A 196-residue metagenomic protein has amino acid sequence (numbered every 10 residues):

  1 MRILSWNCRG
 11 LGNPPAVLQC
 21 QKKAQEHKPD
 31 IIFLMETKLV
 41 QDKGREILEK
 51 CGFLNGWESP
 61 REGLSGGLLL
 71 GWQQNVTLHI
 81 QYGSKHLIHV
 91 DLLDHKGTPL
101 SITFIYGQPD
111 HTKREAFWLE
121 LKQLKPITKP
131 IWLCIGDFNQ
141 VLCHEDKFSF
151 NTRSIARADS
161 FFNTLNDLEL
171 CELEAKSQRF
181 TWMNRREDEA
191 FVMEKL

Functional and structural regions predicted by a protein language model:
M1-L196: A shared catalytic/ligand-binding motif for oxyanion handling
